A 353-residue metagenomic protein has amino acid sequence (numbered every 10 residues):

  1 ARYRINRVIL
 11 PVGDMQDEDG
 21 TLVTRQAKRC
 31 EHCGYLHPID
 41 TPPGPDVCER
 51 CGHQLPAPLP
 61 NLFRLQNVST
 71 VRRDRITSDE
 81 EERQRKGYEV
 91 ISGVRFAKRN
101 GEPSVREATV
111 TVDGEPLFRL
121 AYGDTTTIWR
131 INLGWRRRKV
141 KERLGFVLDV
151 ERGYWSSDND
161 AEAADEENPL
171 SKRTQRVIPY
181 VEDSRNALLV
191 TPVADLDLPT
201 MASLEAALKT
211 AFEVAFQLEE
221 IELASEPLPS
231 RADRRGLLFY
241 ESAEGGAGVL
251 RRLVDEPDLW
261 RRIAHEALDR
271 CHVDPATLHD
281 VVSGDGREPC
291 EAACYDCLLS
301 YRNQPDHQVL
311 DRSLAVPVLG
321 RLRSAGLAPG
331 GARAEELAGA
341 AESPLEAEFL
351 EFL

Functional and structural regions predicted by a protein language model:
A1-D14, T41-A338: Extended, highly charged accessory segments
D14-D46: Short peripheral tails and domain-boundary helices/loops at the edges of structured domains
G339, P344-L345: Helix-rich terminal scaffold detector
F349-L353: Conserved catalytic cores of phosphodiester-cleaving nucleases, focusing on short active-site segments
